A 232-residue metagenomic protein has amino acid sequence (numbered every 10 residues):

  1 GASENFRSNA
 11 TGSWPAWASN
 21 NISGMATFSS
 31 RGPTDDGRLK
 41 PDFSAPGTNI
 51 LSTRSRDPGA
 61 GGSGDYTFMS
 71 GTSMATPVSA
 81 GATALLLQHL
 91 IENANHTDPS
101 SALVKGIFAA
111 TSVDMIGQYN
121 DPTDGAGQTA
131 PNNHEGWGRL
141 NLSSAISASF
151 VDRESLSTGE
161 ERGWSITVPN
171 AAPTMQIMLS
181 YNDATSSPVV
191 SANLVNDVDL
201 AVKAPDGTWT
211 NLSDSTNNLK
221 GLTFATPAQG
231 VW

Functional and structural regions predicted by a protein language model:
A2-N21, A26-P77, T210: Catalytic-core environment of secreted peptidases
S3-N5, T48, V113-I116, N182-A184: Acidic glycine-/aspartate-rich tracts in secreted/extracellular proteins
S19, P99, G117, Q128-N196: Secreted peptidase-domain scaffold signal
S44-D121: Hydrolase catalytic cores
S52-R54, I177, S186-S191, T208-S213: Extended hydrophobic-aromatic, low-complexity segments
T67, T123-G127, P131, V202-W232: Noncatalytic accessory or regulatory domains flanking protease catalytic cores in secreted, cell-surface, and selected
G71, L156-E161, A172, N217-L219 (+1 more regions): Solvent-exposed, conformationally flexible loop/turn segments
N196-V202: Calcium-regulated, polybasic anionic-phospholipid
